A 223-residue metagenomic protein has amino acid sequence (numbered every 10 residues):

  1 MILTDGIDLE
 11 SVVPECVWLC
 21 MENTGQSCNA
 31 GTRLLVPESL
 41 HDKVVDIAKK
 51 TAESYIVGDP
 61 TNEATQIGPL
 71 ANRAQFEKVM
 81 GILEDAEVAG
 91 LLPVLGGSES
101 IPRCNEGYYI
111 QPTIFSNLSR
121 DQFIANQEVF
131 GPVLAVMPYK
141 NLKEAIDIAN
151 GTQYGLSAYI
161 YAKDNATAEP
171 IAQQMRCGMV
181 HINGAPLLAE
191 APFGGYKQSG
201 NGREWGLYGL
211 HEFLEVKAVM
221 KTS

Functional and structural regions predicted by a protein language model:
M1-S119, I182: ALDH superfamily catalytic-core signature
I2, Y109-S223: Conserved C-terminal structural/oligomerization subdomain of aldehyde/semialdehyde dehydrogenase
